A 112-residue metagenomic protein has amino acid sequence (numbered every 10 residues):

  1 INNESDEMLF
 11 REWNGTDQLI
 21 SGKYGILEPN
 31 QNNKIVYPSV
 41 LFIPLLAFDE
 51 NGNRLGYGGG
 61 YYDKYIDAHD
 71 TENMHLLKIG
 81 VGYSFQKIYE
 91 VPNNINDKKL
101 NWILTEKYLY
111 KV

Functional and structural regions predicted by a protein language model:
I1-N33, K78-N93, L100: Extended, well-folded interaction surfaces typified by the phenylalanyl-tRNA synthetase beta subunit core
E12-W13, L55-G56, G60-Y61, N96-D97: Short, surface-exposed, charged loop/turn segments at secondary-structure junctions
N32-V40, L100-V112: A charged, well-structured terminal subsegment
Y37-K78: Active-site beta-strand/loop microenvironment that shapes enzyme catalytic pockets
L45, G60-Y61, F85, D97-L100: A sequence-level detector of short, solvent-exposed, charge-rich linear segments
A47, Y83-F85, Y108: Short, glycine/serine-rich, charged loops/turns that create anion-binding and catalytic segments at active sites
E50-G52, K87-V91, K111-V112: Short active-site-adjacent structural elements
I66-D67, E90-V91, I103-E106: Short alpha-helical interface elements
